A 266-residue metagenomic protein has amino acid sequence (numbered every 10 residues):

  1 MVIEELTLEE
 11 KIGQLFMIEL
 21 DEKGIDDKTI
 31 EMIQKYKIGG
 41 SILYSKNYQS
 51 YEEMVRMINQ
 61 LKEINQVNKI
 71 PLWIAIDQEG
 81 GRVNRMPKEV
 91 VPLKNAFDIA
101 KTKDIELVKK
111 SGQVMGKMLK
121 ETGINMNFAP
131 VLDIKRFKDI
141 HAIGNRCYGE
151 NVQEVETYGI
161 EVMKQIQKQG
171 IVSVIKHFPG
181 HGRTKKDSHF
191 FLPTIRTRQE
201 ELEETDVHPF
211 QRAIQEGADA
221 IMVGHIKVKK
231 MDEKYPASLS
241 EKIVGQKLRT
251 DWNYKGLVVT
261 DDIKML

Functional and structural regions predicted by a protein language model:
M1-I38: N-terminal basic, low-complexity leaders that serve as flexible interaction/assembly modules and, when applicable, as
T7, E19, I25, N47-Q66 (+3 more regions): Second-shell residues forming the walls of enzyme active-site clefts
D21-K35, L107-M118, E203-F210: Short, acidic/polar
E53-E63, I105-E121: Active-site-adjacent structural elements in enzyme catalytic domains
M86-V91, N125-N145, K176-P193, G224: Active-site-proximal loop/short-helix segments that contain or immediately flank catalytic acid/base residue(s)
V90-K103, C147-G149: A charged helix-plus-loop insertion that forms the helical arch/lid used to bind and gate nucleic-acid substrates
